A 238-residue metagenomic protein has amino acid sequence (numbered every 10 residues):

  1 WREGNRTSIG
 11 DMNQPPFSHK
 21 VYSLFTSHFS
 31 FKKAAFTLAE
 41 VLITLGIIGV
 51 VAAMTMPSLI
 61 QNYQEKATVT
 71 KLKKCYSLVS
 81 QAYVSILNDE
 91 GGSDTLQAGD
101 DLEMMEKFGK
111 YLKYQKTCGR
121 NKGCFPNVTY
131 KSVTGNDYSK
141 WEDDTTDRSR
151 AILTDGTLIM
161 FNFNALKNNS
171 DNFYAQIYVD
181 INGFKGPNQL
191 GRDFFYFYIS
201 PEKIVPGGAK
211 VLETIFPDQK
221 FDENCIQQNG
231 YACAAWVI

Functional and structural regions predicted by a protein language model:
W1-F36: N-terminal leader/signal peptides at the extreme start of proteins
T7-G10, D101-I238: Intrinsically disordered, low-complexity regions enriched in Pro/Ser/Thr/Gly and acidic residues
F17-S18, L59, V128, Q219: Intrinsically disordered, low-complexity segments enriched in proline/serine/threonine
S23, S30, V41-T44, V211: Acidic/proline-rich low-complexity IDRs
K32-Q64, K71: N-terminal single-pass transmembrane signal-anchor helix
Q64-T95, D101-E106, K110: Membrane-proximal N-terminal amphipathic helix
